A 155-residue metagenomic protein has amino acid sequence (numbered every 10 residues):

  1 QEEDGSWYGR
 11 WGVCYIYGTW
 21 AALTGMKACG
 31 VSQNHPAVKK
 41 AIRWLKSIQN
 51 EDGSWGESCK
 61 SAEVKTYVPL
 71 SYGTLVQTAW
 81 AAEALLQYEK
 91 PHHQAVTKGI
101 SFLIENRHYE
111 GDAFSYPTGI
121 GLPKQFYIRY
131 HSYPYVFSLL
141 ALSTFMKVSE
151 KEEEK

Functional and structural regions predicted by a protein language model:
Q1-E152: An alpha-helical repeat/solenoid feature that recognizes helix-turn-helix modules
